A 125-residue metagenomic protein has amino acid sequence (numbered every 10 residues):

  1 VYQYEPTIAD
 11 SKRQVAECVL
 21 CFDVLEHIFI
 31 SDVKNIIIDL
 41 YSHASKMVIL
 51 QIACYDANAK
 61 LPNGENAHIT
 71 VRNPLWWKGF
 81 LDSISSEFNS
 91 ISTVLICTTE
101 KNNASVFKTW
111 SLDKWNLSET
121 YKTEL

Functional and structural regions predicted by a protein language model:
V1-Y2: Short beta-strand element of Class I
E5-C21, I28-L125: S-adenosyl-L-methionine-dependent methyltransferase catalytic module, highlighting the catalytic core
